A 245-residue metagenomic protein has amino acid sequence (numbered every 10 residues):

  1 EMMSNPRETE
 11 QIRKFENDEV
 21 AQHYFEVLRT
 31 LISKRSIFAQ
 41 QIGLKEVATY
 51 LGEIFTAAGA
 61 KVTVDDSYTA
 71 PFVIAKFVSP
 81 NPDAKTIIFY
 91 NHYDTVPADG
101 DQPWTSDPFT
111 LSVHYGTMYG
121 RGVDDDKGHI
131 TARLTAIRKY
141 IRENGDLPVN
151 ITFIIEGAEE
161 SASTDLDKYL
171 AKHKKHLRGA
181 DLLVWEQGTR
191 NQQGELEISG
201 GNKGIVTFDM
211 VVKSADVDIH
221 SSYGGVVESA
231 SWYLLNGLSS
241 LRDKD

Functional and structural regions predicted by a protein language model:
M2-V123, R142-V149: Acidic/His- and Gly-rich active-site-bordering loop/insert found across diverse amide/peptide-bond hydrolases
M118, V123-K244: Fold-level recognition of mixed alpha/beta catalytic cores in primary-metabolism enzymes, strongest
